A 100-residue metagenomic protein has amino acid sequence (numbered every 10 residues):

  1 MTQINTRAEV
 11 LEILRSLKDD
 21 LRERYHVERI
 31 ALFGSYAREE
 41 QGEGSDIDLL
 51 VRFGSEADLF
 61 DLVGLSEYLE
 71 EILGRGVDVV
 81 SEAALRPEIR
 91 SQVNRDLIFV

Functional and structural regions predicted by a protein language model:
M1-R29, R38-E43, G54-V100: Catalytic core of pol beta-like nucleotidyltransferases
L32: Conserved histidines in hydrophobic membrane contexts and catalytic metal-binding motifs
S45-I47: Short, conserved active-site loops that position catalytic residues or coordinate cofactors/metal ions across diverse
L50-R52: Short hydrophobic/aromatic beta-strand micro-patches that form the beta-sheet surface supporting nucleotide- or nucleic
